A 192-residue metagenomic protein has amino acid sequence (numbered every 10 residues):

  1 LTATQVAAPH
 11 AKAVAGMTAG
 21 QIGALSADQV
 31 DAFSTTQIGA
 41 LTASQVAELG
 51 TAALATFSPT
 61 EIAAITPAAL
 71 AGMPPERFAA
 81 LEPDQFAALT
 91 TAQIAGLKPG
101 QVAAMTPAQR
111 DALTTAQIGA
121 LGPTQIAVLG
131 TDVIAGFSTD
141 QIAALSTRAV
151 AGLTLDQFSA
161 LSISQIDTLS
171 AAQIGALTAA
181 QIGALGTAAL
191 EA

Functional and structural regions predicted by a protein language model:
L1-A192: General marker for long, soluble alpha-helical cores
